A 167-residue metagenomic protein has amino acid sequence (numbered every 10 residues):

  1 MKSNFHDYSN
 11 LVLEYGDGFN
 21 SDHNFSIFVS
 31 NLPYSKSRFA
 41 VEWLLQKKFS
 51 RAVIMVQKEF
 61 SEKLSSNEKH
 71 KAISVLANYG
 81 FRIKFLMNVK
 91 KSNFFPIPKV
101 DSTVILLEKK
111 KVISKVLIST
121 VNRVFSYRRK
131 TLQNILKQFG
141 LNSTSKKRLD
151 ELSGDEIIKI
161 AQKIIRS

Functional and structural regions predicted by a protein language model:
M1-R123, Q162: Catalytic cores of RNA-modifying enzymes
Y127-R129, N134-S167: Conserved Class I S-adenosyl-L-methionine
